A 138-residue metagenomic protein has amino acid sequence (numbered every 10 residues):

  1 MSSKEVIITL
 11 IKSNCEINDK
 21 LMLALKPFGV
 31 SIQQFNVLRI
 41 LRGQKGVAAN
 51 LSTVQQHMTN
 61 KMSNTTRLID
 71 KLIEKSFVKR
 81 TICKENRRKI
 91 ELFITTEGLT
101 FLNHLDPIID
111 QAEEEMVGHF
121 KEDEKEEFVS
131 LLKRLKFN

Functional and structural regions predicted by a protein language model:
M1-F28, K75-F77: N-terminal leader segment of winged-helix/HTH proteins
I11, R39-G46, D106, K133: Short, locally clustered residues in the helix-turn-helix/winged-helix DNA-binding domain
S13, I17, M58, F101 (+2 more regions): Alpha-helical linker/hinge and terminal dimerization helices associated with HTH transcriptional regulators
D19-K61: N-terminal helix-turn-helix DNA-binding core of bacterial DNA-binding proteins
D70-S130: Charged, amphipathic alpha-helical coiled-coil/dimerization segments
